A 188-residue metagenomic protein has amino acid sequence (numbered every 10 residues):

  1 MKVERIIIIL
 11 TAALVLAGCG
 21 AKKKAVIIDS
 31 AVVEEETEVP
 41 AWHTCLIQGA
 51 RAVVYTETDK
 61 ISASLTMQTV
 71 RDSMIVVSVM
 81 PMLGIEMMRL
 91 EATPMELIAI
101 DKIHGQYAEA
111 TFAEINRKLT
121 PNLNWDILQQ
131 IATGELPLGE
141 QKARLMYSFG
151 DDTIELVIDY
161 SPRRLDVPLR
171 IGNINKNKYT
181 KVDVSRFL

Functional and structural regions predicted by a protein language model:
M1-I7: Bacterial N-terminal signal peptides that target proteins for export
V15-G18: C-terminal motif of bacterial Sec signal peptides marking the signal peptidase cleavage site
G20-K22, D101, Q141-L188: Non-transmembrane domains of secretory- and envelope-associated proteins
V26-R51: Post-signal peptide N-terminal segment of mature Sec-exported envelope proteins
C45-G49, K60-L65, S78, L90-P94 (+3 more regions): Extended beta-sheet lipid-handling architectures
M74-D126: An acidic-aromatic
E109-G150, S185: C-terminal low-complexity, charged extensions that often adopt amphipathic alpha-helices
